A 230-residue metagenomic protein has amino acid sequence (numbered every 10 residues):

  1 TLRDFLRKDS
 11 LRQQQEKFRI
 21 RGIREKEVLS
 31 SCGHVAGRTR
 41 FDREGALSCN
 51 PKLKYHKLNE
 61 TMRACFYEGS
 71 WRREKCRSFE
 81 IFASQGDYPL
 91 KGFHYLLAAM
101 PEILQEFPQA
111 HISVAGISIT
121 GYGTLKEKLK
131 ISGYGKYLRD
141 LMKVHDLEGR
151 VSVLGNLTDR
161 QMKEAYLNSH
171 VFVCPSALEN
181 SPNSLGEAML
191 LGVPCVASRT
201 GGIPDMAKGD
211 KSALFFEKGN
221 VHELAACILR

Functional and structural regions predicted by a protein language model:
L2-H34, S48: Membrane-proximal helix-turn-helix segments that form the acceptor-binding/catalytic region of lipid-linked
R72-K91, L97-M100, I112-S113: Conserved donor-binding/catalytic core segment of Leloir-type glycosyltransferases
K126-N156, R160: Nucleotide-activated donor-binding/catalytic signature segment of Leloir-type glycosyltransferases, i.e., the conserved
N156, E164-S169: Short alpha-helical donor nucleotide-sugar binding micro-motif in glycosyltransferases
F172-V173: A short hydrophobic beta-strand element within the catalytic core of glycosyltransferases that build diverse glycans
A177: Aromatic "clamp/platform" in nucleotide-sugar-dependent glycosyltransferases that forms part of the donor/acceptor
P194-A197: Short hydrophobic beta-strand element within catalytic cores of glycosyltransferases and related nucleotide-activated
G209-D210, L214-V221, R230: Conserved acidic donor-binding segment of nucleotide-sugar-dependent glycosyltransferases
